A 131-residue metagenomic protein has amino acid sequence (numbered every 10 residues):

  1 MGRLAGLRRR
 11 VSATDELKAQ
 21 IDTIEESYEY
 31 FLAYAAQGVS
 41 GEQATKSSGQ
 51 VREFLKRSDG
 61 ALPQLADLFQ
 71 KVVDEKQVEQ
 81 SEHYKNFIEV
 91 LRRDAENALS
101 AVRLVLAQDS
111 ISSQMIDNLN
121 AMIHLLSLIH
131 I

Functional and structural regions predicted by a protein language model:
M1-G6: N-terminal soluble segments of membrane proteins
L7-L55: Short terminal alpha-helical segments
I21, E25-Y28, L55, D59-L62 (+2 more regions): Hydrophobic faces of stable alpha-helices that mediate helix-helix packing
G38-E89: Amphipathic alpha-helical interaction modules
F69-I116, N120: Amphipathic protein-protein interaction modules
H130-I131: Conserved small/polar residues in nucleotide/adenosyl-binding loops
